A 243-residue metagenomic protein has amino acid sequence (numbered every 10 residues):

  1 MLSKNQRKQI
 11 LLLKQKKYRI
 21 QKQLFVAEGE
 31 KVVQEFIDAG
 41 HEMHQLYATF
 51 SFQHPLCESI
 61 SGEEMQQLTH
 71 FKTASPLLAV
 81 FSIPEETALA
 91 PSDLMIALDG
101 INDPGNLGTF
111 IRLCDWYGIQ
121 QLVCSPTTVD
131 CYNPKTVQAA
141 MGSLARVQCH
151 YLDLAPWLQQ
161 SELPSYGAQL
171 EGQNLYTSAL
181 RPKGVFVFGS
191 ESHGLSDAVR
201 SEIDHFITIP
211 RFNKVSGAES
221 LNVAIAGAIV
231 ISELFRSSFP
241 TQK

Functional and structural regions predicted by a protein language model:
M1-T49, T128-V129: Boundary-proximal intrinsically disordered activation/regulatory segments immediately upstream of a helical core
F25-A27, E42-T49, S59, V80-F81 (+3 more regions): Short, hydrophobic beta-strand segments that form beta-sheet elements in well-ordered domains
G29, N102-F110, E219-A226: Amphipathic alpha-helical repeat scaffolds
D38, A88-G172: RNA substrate-binding interface of SAM-dependent RNA methyltransferases
Q53-Q66, D93, L163-S165, A179-V185 (+1 more regions): Active-site regions of enzymes building and remodeling cell-envelope glycoconjugates
C57-S82: Glycine/small-residue-rich loop that forms an oxyanion/phosphate-binding "nest" at active or ligand-binding sites
W116-Y117, C131-A145, R200-K243: Structured adenosyl-cofactor binding patch, chiefly the S-adenosyl-L-methionine
G167-G217: Active-site/ligand-binding-proximal alpha/beta "capping" segment
